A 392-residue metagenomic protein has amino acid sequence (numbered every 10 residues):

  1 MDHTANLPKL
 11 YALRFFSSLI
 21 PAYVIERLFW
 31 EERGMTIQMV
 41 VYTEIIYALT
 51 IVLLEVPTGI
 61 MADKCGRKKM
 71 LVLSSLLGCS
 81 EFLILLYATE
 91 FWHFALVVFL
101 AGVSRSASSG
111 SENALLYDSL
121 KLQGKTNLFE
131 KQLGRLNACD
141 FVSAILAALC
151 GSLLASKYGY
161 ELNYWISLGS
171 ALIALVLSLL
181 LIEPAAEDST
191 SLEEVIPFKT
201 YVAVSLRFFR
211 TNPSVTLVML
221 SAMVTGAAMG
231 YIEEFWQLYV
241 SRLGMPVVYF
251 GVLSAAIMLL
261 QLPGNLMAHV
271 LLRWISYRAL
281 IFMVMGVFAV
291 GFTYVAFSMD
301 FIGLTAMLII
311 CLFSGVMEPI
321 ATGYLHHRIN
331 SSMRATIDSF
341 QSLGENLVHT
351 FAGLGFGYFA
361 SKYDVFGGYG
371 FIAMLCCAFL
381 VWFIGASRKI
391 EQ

Functional and structural regions predicted by a protein language model:
M1-L53, P213-I257: Helix-loop boundary and gating motifs at the non-cytosolic
M1-T4, E183-L220: Juxtamembrane intracellular "pre-TM" segments in multi-pass secondary transporters
V52-T89: Conserved MFS/SLC helix-loop-helix module at the cytosolic interface between two early adjacent transmembrane helices
L53-G66, A155, P263-Y277, A360-S361: Helix-to-loop junctions at the C-terminal end of transmembrane segments in multipass secondary transporters
L76-E90, G286-M299: C-terminal ends and interior cores of transmembrane alpha-helices in multi-pass membrane transporters/permeases
F99-F141: Cytoplasmic helix-loop-helix junction between adjacent transmembrane helices in 12-TM secondary transporters
Y160, S167-S170, L175-E193, G385-Q392: Helix-loop junctions on the cytosolic side of multi-pass membrane transporters, especially the intracellular loop
R278-A321: C-terminal transmembrane helical hairpin of 12-TM major facilitator-type secondary transporters
